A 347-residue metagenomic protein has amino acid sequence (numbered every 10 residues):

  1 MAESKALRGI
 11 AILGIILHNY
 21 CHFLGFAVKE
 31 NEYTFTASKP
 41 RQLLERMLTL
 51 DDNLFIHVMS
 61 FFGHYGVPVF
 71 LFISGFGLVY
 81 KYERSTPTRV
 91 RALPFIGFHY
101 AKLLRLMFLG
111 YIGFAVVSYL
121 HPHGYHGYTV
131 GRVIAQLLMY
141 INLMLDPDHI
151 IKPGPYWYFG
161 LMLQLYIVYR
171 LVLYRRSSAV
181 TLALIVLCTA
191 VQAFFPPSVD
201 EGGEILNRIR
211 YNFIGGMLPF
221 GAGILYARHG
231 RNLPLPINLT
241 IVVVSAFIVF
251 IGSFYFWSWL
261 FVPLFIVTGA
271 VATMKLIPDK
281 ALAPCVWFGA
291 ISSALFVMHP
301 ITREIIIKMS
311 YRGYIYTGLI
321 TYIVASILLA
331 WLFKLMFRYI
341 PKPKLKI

Functional and structural regions predicted by a protein language model:
M1-A190, Y311-I347: Membrane-cytosol interface segments of multi-pass membrane proteins, especially ER/Golgi lipid-handling enzymes
Q192-A294, M298-I323: Alpha-helical transmembrane segments and terminal signal-anchor/GPI-anchor hydrophobic tails, characterized by long
